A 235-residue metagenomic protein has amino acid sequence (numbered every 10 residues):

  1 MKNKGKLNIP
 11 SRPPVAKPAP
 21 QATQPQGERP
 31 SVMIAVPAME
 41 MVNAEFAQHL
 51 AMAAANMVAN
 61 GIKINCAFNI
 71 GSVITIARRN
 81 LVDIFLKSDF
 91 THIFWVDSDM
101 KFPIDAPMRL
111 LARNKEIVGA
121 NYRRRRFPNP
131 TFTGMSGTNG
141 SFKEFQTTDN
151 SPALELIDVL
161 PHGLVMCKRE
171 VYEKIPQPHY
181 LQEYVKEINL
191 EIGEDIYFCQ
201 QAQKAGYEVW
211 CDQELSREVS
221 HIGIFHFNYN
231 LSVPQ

Functional and structural regions predicted by a protein language model:
M1-S72, I76: N-proximal low-complexity "stem/linker" segments adjacent to membrane-targeting elements
K2-Q21, P25-E28, K174-Q235: C-terminal catalytic/acceptor-binding lobe
H49-M52, N80, R109, Y197: Alpha-helical elements of Rossmann-like donor-binding domains used by nucleotide-donor carbohydrate transfer enzymes
V58, L111, Q203: Anion (oxyanion) recognition and catalysis
R79-H92: Active-site nucleotide-sugar/metal-binding loop of Leloir-type enzymes
V82, P103-Y184: Conserved catalytic core of nucleotide-sugar-dependent glycosyltransferases
F90-K101: Short beta-strand-to-loop acidic/aromatic patch adjacent to the donor-nucleotide binding site
